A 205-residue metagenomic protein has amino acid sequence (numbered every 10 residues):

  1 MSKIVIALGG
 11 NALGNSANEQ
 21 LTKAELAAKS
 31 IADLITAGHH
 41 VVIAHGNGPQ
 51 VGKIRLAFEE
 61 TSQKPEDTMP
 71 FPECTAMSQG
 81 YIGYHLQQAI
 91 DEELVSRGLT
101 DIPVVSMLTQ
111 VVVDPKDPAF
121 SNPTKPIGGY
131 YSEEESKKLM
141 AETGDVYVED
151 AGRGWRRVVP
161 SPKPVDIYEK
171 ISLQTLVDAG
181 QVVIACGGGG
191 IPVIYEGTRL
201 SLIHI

Functional and structural regions predicted by a protein language model:
M1-A44, K53-E60, T175-G180: N-terminal glycine-/serine-/threonine-rich phosphate-binding loop
I6-L8, V42-H45, T100-L108, V183-G187: General beta-strand structural signal in soluble alpha/beta enzymes
A12-G14, G48-G52, V112-P115, I191-V193: Short, active-site-adjacent cap segments at secondary-structure transitions
S16-N18, G52-A57, K116-N122, Y195-T198: Short acidic, glycine/serine/threonine-rich loops at helix termini
T61-V183: Ligand-binding beta-strand-loop-alpha-helix segment within the catalytic cores of soluble metabolic enzymes
Q181, A185-G197: Active-site rim beta-loop-alpha module in soluble metabolic enzymes
I203-I205: Conserved small/polar residues in nucleotide/adenosyl-binding loops
